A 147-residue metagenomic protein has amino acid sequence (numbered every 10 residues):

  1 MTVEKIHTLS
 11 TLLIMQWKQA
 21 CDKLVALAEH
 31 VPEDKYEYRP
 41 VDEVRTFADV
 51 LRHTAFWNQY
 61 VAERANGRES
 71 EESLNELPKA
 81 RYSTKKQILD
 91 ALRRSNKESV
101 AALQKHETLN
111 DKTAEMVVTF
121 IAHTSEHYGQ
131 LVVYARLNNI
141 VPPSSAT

Functional and structural regions predicted by a protein language model:
M1-T11: Basic/polar N-terminal segments that are highly enriched at the extreme N-terminus, encompassing both cleavable
T2, I14-K18, D22-V25, K35-N75 (+1 more regions): Short, contiguous alpha-helical
V31-P32: Membrane-proximal, proline-rich intrinsically disordered regions
A80-Y128: Acidic/histidine-rich alpha-helical segments that form the ligand environment of transition-metal centers
